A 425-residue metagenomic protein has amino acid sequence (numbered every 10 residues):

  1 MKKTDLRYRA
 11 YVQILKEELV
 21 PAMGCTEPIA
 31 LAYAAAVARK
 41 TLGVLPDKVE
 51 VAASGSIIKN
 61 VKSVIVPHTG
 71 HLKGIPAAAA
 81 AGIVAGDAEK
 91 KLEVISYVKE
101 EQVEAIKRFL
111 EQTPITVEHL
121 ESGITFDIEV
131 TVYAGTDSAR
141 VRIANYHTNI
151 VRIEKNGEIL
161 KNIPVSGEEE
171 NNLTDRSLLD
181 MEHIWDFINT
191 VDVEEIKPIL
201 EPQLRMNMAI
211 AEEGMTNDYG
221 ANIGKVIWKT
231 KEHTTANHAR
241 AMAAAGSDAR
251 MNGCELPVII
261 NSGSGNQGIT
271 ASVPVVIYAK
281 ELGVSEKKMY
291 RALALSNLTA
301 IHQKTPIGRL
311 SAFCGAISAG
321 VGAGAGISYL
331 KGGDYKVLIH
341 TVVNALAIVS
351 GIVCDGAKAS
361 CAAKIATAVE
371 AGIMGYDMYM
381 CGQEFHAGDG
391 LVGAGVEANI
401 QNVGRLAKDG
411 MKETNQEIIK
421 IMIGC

Functional and structural regions predicted by a protein language model:
M1-V12, L45-I58, T234-G253, S285-Q303 (+1 more regions): Acidic-glycine-rich active-site phosphate/pyrophosphate-binding loop
K2, K107-G253, I418-C425: Signature of multi-pass transmembrane helix bundles
K2-K3, Y8, A22-T26, A53-N60 (+8 more regions): A structural signal for small-residue-enriched, beta-sheet-centric alpha/beta enzyme cores and oligomeric scaffold folds
Y11-P21, I57-V66, A249-I260, A300-L310 (+1 more regions): Glycine/charged-rich beta-loop-alpha catalytic/anionic-binding loops adjacent to active sites
P21-V37, L256-V273, C314-S318: Conserved phosphate/anionic-ligand binding catalytic regions in large, soluble enzymes, centered on
I29-V132: Early transmembrane hairpin of solute transport permeases
A38-T41, P67, Y278-L293, I301-T367 (+1 more regions): Hydrophobic alpha-helical bundle architecture
L45-V49, K90-I95, V117-E118, E194-L200 (+8 more regions): Flexible, glycine/charged-enriched surface loops at secondary-structure junctions
